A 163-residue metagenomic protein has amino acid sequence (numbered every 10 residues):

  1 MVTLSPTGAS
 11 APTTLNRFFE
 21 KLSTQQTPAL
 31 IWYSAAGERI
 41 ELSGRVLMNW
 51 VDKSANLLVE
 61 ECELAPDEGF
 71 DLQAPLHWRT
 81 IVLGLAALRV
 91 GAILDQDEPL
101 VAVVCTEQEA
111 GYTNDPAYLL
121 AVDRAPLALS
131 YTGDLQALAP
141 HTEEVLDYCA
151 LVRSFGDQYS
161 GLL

Functional and structural regions predicted by a protein language model:
M1-P6, S10, S34-G37, V46: Long terminal accessory regions outside catalytic cores
V2-P6, R17-K21, L85-L162: Structural core segment of the AMP-binding/adenylate-forming
G8-L30: A short N-terminal helical cap/helix-turn-helix that marks the beginning of AMP-binding/adenylate-forming
Q25, E61, T113-D115: Alpha-helix C-cap/termination motif
A29-L64, L76, I81, L85 (+1 more regions): Conserved AMP-binding/adenylate-forming core of the ANL superfamily
F70: Gly/Thr-rich phosphate-binding loop signature of adenosyl cofactor/nucleotide-binding cores
Q73: Conserved N-terminal Rossmann-fold NAD(P)-binding element of oxidoreductases
